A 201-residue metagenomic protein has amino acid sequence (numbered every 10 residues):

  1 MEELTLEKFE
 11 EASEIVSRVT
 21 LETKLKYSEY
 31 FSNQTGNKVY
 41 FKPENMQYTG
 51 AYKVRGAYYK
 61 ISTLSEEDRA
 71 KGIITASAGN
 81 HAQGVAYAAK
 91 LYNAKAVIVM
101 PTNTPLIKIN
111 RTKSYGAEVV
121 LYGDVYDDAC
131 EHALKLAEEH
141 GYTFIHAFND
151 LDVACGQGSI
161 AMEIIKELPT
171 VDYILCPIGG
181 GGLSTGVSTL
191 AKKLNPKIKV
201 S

Functional and structural regions predicted by a protein language model:
M1-S201: PLP-dependent amino-acid enzyme catalytic core
